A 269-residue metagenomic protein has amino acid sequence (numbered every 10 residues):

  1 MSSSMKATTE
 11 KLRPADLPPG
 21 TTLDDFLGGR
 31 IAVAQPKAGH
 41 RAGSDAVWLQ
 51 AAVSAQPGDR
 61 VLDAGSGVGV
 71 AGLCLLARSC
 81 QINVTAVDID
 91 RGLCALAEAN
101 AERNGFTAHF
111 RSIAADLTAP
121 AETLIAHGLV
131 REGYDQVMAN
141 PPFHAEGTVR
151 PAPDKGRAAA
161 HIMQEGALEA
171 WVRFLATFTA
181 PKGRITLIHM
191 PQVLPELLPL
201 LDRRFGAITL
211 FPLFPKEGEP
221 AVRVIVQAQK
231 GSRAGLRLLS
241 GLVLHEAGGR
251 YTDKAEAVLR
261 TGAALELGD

Functional and structural regions predicted by a protein language model:
M1-D24, T123-R131, L265-D269: Short, low-complexity, intrinsically disordered N-terminal peptides in bacterial proteins
P14-A55: Class I SAM-dependent transferase core
A34, R111-I113, F211: General small-molecule cofactor/ligand-binding pocket signal
A42, E165-A221: Conserved Class I SAM-dependent methyltransferase catalytic core
L49, N140, W171, A228: Residue-level signal for inorganic ion chemistry
A51-R150: Conserved SAM/SAH cofactor-binding pocket of Class I
P141-F174: Mobile active-site "lid"/loop adjacent to the S-adenosyl-L-methionine
P220-D269: SAM/dcSAM-binding transferase cores
